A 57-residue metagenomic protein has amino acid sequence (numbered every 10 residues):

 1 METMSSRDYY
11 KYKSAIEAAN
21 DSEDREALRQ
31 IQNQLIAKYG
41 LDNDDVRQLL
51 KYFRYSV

Functional and structural regions predicted by a protein language model:
M1-A37, Y55: N-terminal acidic leader/helix
Q34-Y52: Short, charge-rich amphipathic alpha-helical segments embedded in non-transmembrane helical bundles/solenoids
